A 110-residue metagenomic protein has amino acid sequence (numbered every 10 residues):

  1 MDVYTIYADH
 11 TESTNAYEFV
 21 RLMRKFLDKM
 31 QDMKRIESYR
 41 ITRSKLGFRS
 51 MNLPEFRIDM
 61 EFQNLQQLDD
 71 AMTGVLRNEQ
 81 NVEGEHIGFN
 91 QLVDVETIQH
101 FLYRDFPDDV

Functional and structural regions predicted by a protein language model:
M1-D2, R49-N52: Short, flexible turn/loop "capping" segments at secondary-structure junctions
M1-H10: Active-site-flanking beta-strand signature of metal-NTP-handling nucleotidyl enzymes and homologous cyclase-like
I6, F19, M23, I58 (+1 more regions): Hydrophobic pocket/interface hotspot
H10-S13, E61-Q63: Structural beta->alpha junctions
T14-I41, Q80: Short amphipathic alpha-helical segments
K29-E37, M51-L53, D59-F101, F106: An amphipathic, aromatic/His-enriched active-site/gating alpha helix that lines ligand/cofactor pockets
T42-G47: Short, solvent-exposed loop/turn elements at beta->coil junctions and helix N-caps that rim active or binding pockets
D108-V110: Short acidic DE-rich linear segments
